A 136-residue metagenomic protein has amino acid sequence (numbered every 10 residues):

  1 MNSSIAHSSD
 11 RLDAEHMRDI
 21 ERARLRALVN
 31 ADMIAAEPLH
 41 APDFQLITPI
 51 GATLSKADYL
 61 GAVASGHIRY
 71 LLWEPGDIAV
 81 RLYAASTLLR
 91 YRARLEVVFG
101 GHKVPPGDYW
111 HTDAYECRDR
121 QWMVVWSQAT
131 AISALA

Functional and structural regions predicted by a protein language model:
M1-P38, D43-A136: A beta-strand edge to alpha-helix "cap/lid" segment located at domain peripheries
